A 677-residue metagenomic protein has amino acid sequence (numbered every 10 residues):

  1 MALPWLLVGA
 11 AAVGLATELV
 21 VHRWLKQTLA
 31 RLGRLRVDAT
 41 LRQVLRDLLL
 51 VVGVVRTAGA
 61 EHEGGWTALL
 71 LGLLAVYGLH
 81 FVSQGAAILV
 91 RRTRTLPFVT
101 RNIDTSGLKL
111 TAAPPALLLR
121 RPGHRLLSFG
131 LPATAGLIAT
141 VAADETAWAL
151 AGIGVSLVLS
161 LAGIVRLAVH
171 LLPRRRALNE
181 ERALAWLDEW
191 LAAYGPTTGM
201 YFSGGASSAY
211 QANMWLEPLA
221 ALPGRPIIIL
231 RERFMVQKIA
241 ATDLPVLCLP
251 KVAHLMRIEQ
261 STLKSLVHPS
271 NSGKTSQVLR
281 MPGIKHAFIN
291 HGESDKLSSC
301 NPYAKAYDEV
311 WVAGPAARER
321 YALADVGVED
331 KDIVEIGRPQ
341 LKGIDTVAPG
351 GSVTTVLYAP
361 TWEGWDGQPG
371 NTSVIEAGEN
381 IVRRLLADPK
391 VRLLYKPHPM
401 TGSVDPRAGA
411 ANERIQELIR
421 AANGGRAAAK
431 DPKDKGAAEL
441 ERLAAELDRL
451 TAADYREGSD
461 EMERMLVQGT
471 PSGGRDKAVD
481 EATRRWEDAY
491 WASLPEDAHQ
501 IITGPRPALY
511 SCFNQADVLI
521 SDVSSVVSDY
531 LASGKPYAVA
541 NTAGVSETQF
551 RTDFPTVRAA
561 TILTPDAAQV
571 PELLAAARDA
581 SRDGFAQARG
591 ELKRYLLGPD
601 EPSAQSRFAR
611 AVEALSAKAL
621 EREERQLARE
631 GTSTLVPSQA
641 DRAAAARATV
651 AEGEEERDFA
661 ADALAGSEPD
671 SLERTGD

Functional and structural regions predicted by a protein language model:
M1-R36, L49-V52, R56, E61-M256 (+2 more regions): N-terminal pre-catalytic "stem/leader" segment of glycosyltransferase-like enzymes
D47, R121-S128, I520, P536-E547: Short hydrophobic beta-strand element within catalytic cores of glycosyltransferases and related nucleotide-activated
S156-R182, A306-E376, K396-D405: A nucleotide-sugar donor-handling region in carbohydrate enzymes
Y201-L341: Active-site and donor-binding regions of nucleotide-sugar-utilizing enzymes
A206-P223, L341-K342, A348-R485, L596-S606 (+5 more regions): Conserved catalytic-core segment of nucleotide-activated headgroup transferases in glycan assembly
R257-S261, P505-Q515: Short acidic alpha-helix that forms the nucleotide-activated donor recognition element in Leloir-type transferases
L263-K264, N514-S525: Acidic donor-binding loop of glycosyltransferase active sites
L466-V467, A478, S525-L596: Catalytic binding pocket for nucleotide-activated donors in carbohydrate/polymer assembly enzymes
